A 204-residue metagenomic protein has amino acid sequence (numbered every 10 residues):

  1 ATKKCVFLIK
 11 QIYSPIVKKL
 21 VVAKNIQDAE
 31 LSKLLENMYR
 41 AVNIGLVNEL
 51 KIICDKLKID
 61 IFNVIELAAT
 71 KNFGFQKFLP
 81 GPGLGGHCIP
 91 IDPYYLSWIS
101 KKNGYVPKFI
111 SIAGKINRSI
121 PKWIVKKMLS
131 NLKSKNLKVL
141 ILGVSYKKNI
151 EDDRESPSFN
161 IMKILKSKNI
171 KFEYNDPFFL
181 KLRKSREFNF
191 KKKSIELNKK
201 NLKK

Functional and structural regions predicted by a protein language model:
A1-K204: Structural/interface elements that position substrates and couple domains in central-metabolism enzymes
